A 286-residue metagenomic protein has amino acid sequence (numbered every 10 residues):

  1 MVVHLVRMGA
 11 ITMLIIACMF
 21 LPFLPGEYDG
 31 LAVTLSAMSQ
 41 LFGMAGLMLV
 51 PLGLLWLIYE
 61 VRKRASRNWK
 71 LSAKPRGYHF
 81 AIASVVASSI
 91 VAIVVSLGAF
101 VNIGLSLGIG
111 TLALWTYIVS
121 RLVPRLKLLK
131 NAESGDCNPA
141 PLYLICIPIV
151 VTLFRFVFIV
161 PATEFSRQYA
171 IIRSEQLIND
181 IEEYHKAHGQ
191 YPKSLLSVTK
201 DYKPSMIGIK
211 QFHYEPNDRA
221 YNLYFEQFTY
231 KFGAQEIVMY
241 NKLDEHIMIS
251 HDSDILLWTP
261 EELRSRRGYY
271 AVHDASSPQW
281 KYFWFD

Functional and structural regions predicted by a protein language model:
M1-S106: Hydrophobic alpha-helical segments
V2-A10, F20-Y28, G46-R67, I109-K127 (+1 more regions): Low-complexity, acidic interaction segments enriched in glycine
F23-L24, I93-A99, I118, V151-Q168: Membrane-interface motif at the C-terminal end of an N-terminal transmembrane signal
K63-S66, L126, V160-I172: Transmembrane-cytosolic junction motif
A65-G77, S120-L142: Amphipathic, cytosolic membrane-interfacial segments at TM-TM junctions
L105-L112, I172: Hydrophobic/aromatic-rich transmembrane helices and adjacent perimembrane loops
A132-T163: Internal/C-terminal transmembrane anchor helices
I171-Y191: N-terminal alpha-helical signal peptides/signal-anchor transmembrane segments
